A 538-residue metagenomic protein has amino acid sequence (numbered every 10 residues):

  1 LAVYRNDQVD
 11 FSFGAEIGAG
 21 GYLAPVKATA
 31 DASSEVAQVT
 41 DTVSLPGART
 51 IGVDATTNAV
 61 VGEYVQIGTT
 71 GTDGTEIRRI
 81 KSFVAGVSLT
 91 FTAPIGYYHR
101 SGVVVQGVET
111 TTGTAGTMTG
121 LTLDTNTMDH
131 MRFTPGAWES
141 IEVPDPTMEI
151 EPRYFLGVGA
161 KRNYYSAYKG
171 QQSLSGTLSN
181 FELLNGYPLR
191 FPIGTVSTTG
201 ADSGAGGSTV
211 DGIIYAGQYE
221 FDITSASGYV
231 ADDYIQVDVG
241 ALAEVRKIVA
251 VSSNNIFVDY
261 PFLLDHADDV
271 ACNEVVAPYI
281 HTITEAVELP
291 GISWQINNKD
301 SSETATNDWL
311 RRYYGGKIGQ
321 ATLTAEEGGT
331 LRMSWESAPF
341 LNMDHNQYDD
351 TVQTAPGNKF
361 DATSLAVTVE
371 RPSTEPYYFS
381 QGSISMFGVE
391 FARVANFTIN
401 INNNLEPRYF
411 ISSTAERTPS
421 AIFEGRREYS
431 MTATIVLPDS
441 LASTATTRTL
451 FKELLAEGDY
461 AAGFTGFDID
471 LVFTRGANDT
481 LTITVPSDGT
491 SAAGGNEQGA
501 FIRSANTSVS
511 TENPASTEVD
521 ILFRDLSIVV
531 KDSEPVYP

Functional and structural regions predicted by a protein language model:
L1-S44, A48, N58-S82, G86-P538: Signature of extracytoplasmic/envelope-associated structural regions
